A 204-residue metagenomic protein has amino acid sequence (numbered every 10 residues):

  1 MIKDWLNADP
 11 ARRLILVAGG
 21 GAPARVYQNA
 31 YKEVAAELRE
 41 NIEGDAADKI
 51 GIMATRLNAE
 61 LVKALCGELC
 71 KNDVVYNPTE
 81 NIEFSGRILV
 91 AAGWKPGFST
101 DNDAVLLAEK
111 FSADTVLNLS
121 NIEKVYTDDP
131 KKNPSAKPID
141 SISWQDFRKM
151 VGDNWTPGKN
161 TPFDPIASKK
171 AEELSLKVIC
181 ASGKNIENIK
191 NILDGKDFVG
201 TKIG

Functional and structural regions predicted by a protein language model:
M1-G204: C-terminal catalytic "cap/lid" subdomain
